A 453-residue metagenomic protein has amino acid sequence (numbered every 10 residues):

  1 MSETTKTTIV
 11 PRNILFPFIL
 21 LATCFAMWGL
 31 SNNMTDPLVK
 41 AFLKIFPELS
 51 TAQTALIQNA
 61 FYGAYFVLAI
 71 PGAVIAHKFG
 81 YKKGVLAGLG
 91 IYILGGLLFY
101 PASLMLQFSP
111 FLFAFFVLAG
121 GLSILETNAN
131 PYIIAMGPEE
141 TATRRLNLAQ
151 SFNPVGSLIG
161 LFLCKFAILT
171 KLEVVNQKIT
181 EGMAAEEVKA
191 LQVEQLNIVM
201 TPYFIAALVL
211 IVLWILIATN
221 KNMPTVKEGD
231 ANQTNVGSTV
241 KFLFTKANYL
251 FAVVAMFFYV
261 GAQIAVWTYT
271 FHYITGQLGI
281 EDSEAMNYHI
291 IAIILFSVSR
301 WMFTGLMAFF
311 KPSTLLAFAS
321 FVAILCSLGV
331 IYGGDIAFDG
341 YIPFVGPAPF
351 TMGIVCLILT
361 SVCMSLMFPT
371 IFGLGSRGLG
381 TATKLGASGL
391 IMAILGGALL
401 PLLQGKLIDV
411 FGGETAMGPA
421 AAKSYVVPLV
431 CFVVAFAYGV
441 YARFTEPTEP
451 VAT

Functional and structural regions predicted by a protein language model:
M1-W28, K241: Cytosolic juxtamembrane N-terminal segment immediately preceding the first transmembrane helix of multi-pass
F16-K44, A129-N130, V266-I274, L400: Extracytoplasmic
G29, G90-M105, V322-G346: C-terminal ends and interior cores of transmembrane alpha-helices in multi-pass membrane transporters/permeases
T35-V39, G160-K171, K241-I290: Extracytoplasmic gate region of multi-pass secondary transporters
L56-V74, I290-F303, G396: Central cavity-lining transmembrane alpha-helices of secondary-active solute carriers, predominantly the Major
V67-S109: Conserved MFS/SLC helix-loop-helix module at the cytosolic interface between two early adjacent transmembrane helices
L68-Y81, S299-P312, A337-D339, I408: Helix-to-loop junctions at the C-terminal end of transmembrane segments in multipass secondary transporters
Q107-L125, F258, Y341-M367: Hydrophobic core of transmembrane alpha-helices in multi-pass small-molecule transporters, especially MFS/SLC-type
